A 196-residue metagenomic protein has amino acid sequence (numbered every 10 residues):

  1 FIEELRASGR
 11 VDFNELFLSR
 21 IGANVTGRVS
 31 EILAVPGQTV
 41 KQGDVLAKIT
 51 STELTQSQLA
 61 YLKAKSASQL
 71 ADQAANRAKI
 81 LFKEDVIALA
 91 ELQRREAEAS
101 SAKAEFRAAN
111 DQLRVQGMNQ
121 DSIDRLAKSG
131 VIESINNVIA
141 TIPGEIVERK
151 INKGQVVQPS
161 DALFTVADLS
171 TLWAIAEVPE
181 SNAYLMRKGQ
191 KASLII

Functional and structural regions predicted by a protein language model:
F1-E15, S19-T26, S30-E31, T39-I196: Periplasmic scaffold and linker elements that assemble and bridge Gram-negative envelope complexes
